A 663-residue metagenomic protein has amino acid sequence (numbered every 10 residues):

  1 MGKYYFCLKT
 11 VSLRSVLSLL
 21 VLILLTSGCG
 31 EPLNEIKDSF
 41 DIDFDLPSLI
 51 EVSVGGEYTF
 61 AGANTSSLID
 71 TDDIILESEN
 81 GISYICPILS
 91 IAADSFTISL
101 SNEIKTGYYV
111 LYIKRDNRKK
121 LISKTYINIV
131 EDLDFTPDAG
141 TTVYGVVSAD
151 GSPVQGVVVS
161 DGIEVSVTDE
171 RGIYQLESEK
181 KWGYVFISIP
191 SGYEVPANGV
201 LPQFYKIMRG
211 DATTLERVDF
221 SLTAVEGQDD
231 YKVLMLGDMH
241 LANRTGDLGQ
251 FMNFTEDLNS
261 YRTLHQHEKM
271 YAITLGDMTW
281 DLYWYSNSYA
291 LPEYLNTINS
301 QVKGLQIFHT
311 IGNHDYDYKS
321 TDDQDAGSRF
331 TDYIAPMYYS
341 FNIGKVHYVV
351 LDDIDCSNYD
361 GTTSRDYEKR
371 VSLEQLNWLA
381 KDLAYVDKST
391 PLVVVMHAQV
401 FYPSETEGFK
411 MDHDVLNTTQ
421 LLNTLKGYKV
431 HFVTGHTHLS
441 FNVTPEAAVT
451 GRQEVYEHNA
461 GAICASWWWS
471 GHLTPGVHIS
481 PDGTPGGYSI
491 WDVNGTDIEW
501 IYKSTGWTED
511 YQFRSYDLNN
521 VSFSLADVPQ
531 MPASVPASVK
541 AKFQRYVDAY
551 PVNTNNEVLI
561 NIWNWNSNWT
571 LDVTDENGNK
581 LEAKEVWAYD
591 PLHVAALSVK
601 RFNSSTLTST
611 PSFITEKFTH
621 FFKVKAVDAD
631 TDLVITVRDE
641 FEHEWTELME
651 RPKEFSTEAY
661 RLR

Functional and structural regions predicted by a protein language model:
L25-G28: C-terminal motif of bacterial Sec signal peptides marking the signal peptidase cleavage site
G30-L133: Ser/Thr/Pro-rich low-complexity tracts
I69-T71, G140-Y144, S148-I163: Short, ordered, surface-exposed loop/turn motifs in non-cytosolic proteins
D134-T142, A149, G192-S286, R663: N-terminal active-site segment of His-dependent metallophosphoesterases
D134-V143, G199-G210, G237, L258-T263 (+3 more regions): Metal-dependent phosphoesterase/phosphodiesterase active-site architecture
A149, F220-E226, M239-L241, R329-F409 (+1 more regions): Conserved catalytic scaffold of divalent metal-dependent phosphoesterases
Q155, S160-S178: Short, acidic Ser/Thr/Gly-rich low-complexity loop/linker segments typical of extracellular and cell-surface proteins
S191-N198, P202-G210, Y283-V386, M411-V433 (+2 more regions): Extended active-site neighborhood of metal-dependent phosphoesterases/phosphodiesterases
